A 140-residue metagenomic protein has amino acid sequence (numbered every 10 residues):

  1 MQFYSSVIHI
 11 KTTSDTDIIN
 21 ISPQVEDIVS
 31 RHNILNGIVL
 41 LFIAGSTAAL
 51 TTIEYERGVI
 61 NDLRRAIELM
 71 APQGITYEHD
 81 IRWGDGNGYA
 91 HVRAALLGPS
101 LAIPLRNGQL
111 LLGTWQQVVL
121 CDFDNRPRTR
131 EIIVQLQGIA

Functional and structural regions predicted by a protein language model:
M1-A140: Active-site histidine-anchored catalytic micro-motif
